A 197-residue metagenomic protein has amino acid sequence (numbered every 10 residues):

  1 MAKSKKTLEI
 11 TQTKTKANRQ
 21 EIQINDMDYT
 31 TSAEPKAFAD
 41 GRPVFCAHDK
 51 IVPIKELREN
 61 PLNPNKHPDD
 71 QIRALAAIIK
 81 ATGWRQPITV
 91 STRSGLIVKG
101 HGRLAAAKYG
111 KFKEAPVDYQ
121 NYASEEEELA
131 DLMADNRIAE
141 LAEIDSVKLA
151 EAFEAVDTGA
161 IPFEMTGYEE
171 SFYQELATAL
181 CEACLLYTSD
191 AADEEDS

Functional and structural regions predicted by a protein language model:
M1-L75: N-terminal leader or domain-start segments enriched in small/polar residues
A2-K5, K16, P43-E56, A76 (+1 more regions): A short, basic-hydrophobic beta/loop patch
P68, A123-E125, E169: Ser/Thr-centered flexible coil motifs
D69, H101, E126, E143-S146: Amphipathic alpha-helical transducer elements in NTP-driven molecular machines
R137-L186: Structured, non-catalytic alpha/beta "coupling" segments that mediate domain-domain communication and provide generic
Y187-A192: Conserved small/polar residues in nucleotide/adenosyl-binding loops
